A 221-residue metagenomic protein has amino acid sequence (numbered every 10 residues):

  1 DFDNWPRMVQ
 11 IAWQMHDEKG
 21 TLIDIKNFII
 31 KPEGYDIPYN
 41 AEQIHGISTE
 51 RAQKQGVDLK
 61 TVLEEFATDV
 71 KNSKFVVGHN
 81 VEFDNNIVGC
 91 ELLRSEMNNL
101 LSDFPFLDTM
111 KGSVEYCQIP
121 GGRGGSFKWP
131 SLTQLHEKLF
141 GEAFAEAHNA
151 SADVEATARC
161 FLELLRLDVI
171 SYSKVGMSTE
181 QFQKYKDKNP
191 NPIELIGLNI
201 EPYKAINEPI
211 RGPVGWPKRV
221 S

Functional and structural regions predicted by a protein language model:
N4-I47, A67-R211, W216: Metal-dependent phosphoesterase core characteristic of DEDDh/y 3'-5' exonuclease domains
E42-F66: Metal-dependent phosphoesterase signature
K218-S221: N-terminal accessory interaction module
